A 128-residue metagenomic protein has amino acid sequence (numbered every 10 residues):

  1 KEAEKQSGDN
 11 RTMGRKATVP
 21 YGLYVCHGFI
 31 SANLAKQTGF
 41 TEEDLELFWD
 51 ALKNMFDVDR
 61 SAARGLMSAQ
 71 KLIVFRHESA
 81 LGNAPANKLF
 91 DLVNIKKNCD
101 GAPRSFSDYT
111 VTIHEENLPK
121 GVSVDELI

Functional and structural regions predicted by a protein language model:
K1-I128: Basic polyanion-binding and macromolecular-assembly surfaces
